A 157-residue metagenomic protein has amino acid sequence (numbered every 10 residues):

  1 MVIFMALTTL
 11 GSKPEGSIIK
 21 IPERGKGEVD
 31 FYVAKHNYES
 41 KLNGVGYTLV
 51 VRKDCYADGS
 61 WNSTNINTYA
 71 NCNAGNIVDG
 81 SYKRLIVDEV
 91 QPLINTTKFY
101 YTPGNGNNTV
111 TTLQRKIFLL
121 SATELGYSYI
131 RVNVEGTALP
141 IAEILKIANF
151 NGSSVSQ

Functional and structural regions predicted by a protein language model:
I3-Q157: Collagenous Gly-X-Y triple-helix signature in extracellular proteins
